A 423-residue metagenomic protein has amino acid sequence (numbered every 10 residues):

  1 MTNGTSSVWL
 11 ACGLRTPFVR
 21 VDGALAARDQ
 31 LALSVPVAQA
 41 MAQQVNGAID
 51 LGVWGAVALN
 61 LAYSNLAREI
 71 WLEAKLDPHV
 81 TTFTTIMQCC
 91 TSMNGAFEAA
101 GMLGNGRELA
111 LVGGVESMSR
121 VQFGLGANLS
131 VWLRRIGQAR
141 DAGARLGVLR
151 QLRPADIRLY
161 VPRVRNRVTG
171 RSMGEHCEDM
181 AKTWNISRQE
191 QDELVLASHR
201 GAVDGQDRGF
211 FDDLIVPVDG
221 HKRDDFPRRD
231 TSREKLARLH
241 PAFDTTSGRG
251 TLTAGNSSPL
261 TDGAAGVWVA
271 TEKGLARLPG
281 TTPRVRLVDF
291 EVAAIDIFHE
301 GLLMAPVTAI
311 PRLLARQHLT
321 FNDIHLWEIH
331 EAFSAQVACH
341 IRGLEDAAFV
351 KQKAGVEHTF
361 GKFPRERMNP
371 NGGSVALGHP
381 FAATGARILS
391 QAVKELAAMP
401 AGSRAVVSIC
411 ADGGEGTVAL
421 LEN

Functional and structural regions predicted by a protein language model:
T2-L31, V148-R163, A237-T308, R312 (+4 more regions): Condensing-enzyme catalytic core mediating Claisen C-C bond formation in acyl metabolism
R15, A27, L31-P36, Q43 (+3 more regions): N-terminal extracellular/periplasmic Venus flytrap/periplasmic-binding protein-like
T16-A42, A58-L59, F83-F97, R107-E108 (+10 more regions): Active-site pocket-shaping loop/turn-to-helix segments
A26-A110, V115-G137, I215-F226, N322-L344: Conserved beta-ketoacyl condensing-enzyme motif
R28, A56-L109, L152-D156, V168-R171 (+3 more regions): Conserved catalytic cysteine-centered active-site region of acyl-thioester-dependent Claisen-condensing enzymes
W54, V288, D296-A376: Active-site pocket-lining segment
I86-E116, G124, A181-F210, G266-G274 (+2 more regions): Active-site-proximal alpha-helical scaffold in enzymes
A110-D179: Flexible glycine-/small-residue-enriched beta->alpha junction loops that bind anionic phosphate/pyrophosphate groups
